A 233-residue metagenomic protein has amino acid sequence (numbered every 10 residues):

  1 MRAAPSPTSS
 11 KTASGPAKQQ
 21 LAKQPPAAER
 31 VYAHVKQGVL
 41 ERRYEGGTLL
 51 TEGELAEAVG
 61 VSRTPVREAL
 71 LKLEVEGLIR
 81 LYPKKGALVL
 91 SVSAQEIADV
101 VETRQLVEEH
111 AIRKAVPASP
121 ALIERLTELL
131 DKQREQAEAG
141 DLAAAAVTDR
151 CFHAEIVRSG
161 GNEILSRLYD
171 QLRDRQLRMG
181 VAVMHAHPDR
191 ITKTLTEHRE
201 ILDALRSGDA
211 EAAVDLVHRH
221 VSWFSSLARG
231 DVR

Functional and structural regions predicted by a protein language model:
M1-P117, S225, R229-R233: Short linear motifs at protein or domain termini
R2, S9, K23, T127-R134 (+2 more regions): C-terminal all-alpha effector/ligand-binding and dimerization domain of prokaryotic HTH-type transcriptional repressors
V35, P65, E96, V107 (+4 more regions): Hydrophobic alpha-helical segments typical of transmembrane helices and their membrane-interface/capping positions
Q37, E41, D99, R113 (+4 more regions): Surface-exposed charged/polar residues within alpha-helices that form helix-capping/stabilizing sites and interaction
V75, I79-R80, L172-R175, D189-T192: Mobile beta-alpha loop/short-helix "lid" or hinge segments that flank ligand
E96, A118-L122, D141-A145, G161 (+3 more regions): Residue-level recognition of alpha-helical structural elements
V100, L126, A145, D149 (+5 more regions): Hydrophobic packing residues in well-ordered alpha-helices of helical domains and bundles
T103-A118, R150-P188, F224-L227: Hydrophobic, amphipathic alpha-helical faces that serve as interaction scaffolds
